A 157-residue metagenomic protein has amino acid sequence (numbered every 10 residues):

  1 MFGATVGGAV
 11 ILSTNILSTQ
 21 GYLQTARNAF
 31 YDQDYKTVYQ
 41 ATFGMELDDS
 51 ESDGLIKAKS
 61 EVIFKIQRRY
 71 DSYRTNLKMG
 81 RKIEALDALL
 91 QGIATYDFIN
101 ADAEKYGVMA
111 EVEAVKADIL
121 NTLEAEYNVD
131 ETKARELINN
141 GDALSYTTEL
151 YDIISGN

Functional and structural regions predicted by a protein language model:
M1-I56: Gram-positive cell-envelope targeting signals
S13, S18, S50-S52, S60 (+3 more regions): Generic serine detector
L17, E51-S52, K57, V62-K65 (+2 more regions): Structural signature of alpha-solenoid helical repeat junctions
K36-D87: Extracytoplasmic/periplasmic/luminal assembly and interaction segments in envelope/secretory/respiratory proteins
Y70-N157: Non-cytosolic head/periplasmic domains of membrane-anchored proteins
